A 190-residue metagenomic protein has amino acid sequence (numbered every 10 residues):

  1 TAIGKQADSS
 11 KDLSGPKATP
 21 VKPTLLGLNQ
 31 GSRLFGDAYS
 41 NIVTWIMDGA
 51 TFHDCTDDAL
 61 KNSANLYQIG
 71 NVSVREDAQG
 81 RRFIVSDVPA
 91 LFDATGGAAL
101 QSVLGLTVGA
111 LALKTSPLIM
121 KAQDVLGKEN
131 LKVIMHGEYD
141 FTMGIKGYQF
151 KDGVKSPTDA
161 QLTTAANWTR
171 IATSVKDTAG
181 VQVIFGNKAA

Functional and structural regions predicted by a protein language model:
T1-K5: Short, glycine/acidic-rich hinge or "gate" loops at secondary-structure transitions that mediate conformational
D12-L25, N29-Q30, A50, D54-A190: Sequence/fold signature of self-assembling virion shell proteins
N41-V43, D48, M135: Hydrophobic alpha-helical segments involved in membrane association or supramolecular assembly
